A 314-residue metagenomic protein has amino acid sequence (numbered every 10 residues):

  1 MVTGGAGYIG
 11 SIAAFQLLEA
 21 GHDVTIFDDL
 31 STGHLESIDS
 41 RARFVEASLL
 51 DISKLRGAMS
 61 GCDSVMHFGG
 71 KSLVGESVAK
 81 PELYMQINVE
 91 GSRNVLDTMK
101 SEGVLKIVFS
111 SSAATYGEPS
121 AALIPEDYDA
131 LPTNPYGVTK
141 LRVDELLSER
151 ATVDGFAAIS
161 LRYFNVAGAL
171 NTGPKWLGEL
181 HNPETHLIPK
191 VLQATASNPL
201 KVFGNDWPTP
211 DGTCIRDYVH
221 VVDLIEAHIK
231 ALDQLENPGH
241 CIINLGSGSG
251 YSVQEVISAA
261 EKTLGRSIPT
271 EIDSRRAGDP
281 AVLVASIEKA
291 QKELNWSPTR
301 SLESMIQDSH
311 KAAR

Functional and structural regions predicted by a protein language model:
M1-L170: N-terminal Rossmann-like NAD(P)+-binding domain of SDR-like oxidoreductases, especially those catalyzing
T3, Q86-V89, G137, H181-T185 (+4 more regions): Short, solvent-exposed loop/helix junctions and linker helices that flank or host conserved functional motifs
A6, S48, G117, Y128-Y136 (+6 more regions): Alpha-helix initiation/capping motif
I12, K54-G57, G61-S64, N94 (+8 more regions): Alpha-helical elements of Rossmann-like donor-binding domains used by nucleotide-donor carbohydrate transfer enzymes
H22, H67, H186, H220 (+1 more regions): Histidine-centered active-site/metal-ligand motif
H67-G70, G168, L192, H310-R314: Short amphipathic alpha-helical interface segments enriched in basic and hydrophobic/aromatic residues, used as
S77, F164-V219, N244: A conserved pocket-lining segment of Rossmann-fold NAD(P)-dependent short-chain dehydrogenase/reductase
T195-R314: C-terminal substrate-binding subdomain of Rossmann-fold SDR/epimerase-dehydratase oxidoreductases
